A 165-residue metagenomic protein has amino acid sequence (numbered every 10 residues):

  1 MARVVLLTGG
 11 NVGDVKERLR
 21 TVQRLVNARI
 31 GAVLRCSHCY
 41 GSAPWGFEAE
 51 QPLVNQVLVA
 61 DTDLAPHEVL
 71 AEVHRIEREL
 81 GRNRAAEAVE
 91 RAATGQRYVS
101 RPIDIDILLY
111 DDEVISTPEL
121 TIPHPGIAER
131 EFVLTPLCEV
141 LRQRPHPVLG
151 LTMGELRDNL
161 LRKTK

Functional and structural regions predicted by a protein language model:
M1-I30, L34-A43: N-terminal beta1-alpha1 ligand-phosphate binding loop
R3, L53-N55: Short, solvent-exposed beta-strand edge segments and adjacent coil->beta transition regions
T8-G10, T62, C138: Short, structured patches in soluble enzyme cores that scaffold and shape functional sites
S37, W45-P52, L64-L70, H74-K165: Flexible, gly/pro- and Lys/Arg-enriched active-site loops
L58: Short basic (Lys/Arg) and small-residue
